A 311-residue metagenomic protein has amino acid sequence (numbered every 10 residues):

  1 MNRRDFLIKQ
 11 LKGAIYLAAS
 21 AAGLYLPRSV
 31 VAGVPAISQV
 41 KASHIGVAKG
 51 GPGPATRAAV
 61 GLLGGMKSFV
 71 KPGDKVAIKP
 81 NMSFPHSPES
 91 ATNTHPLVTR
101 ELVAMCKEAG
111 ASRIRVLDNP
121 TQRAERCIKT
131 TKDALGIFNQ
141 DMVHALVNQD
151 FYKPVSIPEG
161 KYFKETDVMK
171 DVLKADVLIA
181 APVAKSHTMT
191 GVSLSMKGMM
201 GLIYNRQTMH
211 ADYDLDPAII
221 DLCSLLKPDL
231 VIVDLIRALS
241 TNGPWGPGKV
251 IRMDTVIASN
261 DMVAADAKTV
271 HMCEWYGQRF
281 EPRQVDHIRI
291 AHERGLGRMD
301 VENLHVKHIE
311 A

Functional and structural regions predicted by a protein language model:
M1-A311: N-terminal and secondary-structure boundary signal
